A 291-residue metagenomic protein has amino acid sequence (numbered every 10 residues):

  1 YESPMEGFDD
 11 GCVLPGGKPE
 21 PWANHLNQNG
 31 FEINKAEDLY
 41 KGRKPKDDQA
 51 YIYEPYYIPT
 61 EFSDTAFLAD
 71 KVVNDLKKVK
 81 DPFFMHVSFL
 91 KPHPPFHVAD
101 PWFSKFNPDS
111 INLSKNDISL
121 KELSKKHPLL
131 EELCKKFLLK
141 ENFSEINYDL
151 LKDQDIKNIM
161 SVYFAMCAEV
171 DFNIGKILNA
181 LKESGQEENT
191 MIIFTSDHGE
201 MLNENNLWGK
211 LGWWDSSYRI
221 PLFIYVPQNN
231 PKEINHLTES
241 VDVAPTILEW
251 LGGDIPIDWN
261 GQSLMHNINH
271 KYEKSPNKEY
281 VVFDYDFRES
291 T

Functional and structural regions predicted by a protein language model:
Y1-P59, D100: Catalytic-site neighborhoods of secreted/periplasmic enzymes that process anionic sulfate/phosphate groups
E2-W22, F62-L120, K182-M191: Active-site regions of oxyanion-processing enzymes, predominantly non-cytosolic
P15-E20, F31-E32, L68-A69, H198-E204 (+3 more regions): C-terminal cap/loop subdomain of S1 sulfatases and analogous C-terminal strand-loop tails that border
K46-Y57, L139-S161, Y225-Q228: Short glycine/proline-rich turn/loop motifs
E61, L129, M160-A168, G212-I220 (+2 more regions): A short beta-strand-to-alpha-helix junction
S63-K77, L113, N147-T190, W250: A long, amphipathic alpha-helix that forms part of the scaffold/cap immediately adjacent to metal-dependent active
F84-K91, M191-S196, F223-I224, S263-M265 (+1 more regions): Short beta-strand segments
P95-V98, N179-N229, E239: Histidine-centered active-site microenvironments of extracellular/periplasmic hydrolases and transferases
